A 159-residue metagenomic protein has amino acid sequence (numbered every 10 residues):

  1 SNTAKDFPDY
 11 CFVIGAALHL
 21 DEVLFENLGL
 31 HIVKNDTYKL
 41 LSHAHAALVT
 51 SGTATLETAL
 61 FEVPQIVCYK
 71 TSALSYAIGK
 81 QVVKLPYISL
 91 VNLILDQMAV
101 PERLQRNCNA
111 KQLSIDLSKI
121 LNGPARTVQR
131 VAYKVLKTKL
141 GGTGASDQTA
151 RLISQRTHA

Functional and structural regions predicted by a protein language model:
S1-A159: Nucleotide-activated sugar donor-binding and catalytic core shared by glycosyltransferases and related lipid-linked
